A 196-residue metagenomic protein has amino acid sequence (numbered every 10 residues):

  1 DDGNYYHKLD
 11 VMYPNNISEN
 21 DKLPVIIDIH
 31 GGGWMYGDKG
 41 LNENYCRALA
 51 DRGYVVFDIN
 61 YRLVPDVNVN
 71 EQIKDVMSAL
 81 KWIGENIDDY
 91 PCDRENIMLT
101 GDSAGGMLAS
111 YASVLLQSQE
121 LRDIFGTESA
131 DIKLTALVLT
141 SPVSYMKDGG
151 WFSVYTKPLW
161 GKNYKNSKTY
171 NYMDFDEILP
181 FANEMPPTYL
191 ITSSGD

Functional and structural regions predicted by a protein language model:
D1-D196: Alpha/beta-hydrolase superfamily serine-hydrolase fold, recognizing
